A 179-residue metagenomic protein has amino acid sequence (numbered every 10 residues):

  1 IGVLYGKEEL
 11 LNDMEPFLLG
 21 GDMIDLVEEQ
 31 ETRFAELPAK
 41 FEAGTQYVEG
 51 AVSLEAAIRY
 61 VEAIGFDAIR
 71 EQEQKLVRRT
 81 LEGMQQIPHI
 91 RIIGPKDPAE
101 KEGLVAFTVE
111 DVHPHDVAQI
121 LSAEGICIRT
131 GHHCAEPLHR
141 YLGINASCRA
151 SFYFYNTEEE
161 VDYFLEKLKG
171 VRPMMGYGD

Functional and structural regions predicted by a protein language model:
I1-D179: Pyridoxal 5′-phosphate
